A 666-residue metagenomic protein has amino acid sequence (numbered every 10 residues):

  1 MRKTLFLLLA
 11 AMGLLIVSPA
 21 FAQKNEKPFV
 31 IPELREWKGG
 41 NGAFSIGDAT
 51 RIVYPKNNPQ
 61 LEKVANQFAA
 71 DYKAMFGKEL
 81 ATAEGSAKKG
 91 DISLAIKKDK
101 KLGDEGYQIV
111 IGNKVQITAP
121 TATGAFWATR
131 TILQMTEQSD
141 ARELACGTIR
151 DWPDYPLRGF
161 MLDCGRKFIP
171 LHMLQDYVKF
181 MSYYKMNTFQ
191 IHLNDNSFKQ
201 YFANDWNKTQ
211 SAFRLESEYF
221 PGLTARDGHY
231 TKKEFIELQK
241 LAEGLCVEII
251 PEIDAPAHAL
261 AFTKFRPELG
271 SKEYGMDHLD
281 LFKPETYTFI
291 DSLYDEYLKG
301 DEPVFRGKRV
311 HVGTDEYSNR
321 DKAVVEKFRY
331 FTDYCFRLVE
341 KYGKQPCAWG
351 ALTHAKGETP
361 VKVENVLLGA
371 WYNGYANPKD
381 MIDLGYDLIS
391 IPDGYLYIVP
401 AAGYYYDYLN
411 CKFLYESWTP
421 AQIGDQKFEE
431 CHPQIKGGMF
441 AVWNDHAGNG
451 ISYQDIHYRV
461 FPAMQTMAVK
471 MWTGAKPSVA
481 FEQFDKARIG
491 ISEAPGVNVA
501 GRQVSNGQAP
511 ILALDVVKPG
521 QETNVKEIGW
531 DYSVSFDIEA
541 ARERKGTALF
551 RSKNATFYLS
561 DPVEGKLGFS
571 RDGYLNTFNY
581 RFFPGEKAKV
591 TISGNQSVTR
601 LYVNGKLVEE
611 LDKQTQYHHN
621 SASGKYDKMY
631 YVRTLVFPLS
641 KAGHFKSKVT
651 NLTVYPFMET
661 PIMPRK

Functional and structural regions predicted by a protein language model:
L7-I16: Bacterial N-terminal signal peptides
M12, A20-P153, C347-A355, E493-V497 (+1 more regions): Acidic, contiguous N-terminal accessory segments
I52, T121, F160, M181 (+5 more regions): Conserved, mostly hydrophobic/aromatic
K100-H278, E285, D291-R309, N444-H446: Feature activates predominantly on carbohydrate-active enzymes
R158-L162, F189-I191, I249-I253, K308-V312 (+4 more regions): Hydrophobic faces of well-ordered beta-strands that scaffold small-molecule active sites in alpha/beta enzyme cores
F262, P267-L367, W371-G385: Active-site neighborhood of glycoside hydrolase catalytic domains
P360-V366, N373-L512: Flexible, acidic glycine-rich loops studded with aromatic residues
Q503-K666: Extracellular glycan-associated modules
